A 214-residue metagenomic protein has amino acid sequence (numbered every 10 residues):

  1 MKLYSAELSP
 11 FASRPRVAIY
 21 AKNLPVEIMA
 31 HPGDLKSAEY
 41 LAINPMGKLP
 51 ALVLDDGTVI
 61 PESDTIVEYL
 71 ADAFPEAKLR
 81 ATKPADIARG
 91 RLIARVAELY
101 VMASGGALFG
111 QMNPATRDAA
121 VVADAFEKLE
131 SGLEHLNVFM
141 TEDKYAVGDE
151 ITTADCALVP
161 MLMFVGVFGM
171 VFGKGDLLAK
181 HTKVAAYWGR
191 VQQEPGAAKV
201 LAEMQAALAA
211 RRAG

Functional and structural regions predicted by a protein language model:
M1-D124, E130, N137, D143-A146: GST-like domain detector, emphasizing the conserved glutathione-binding G-site in the N-terminal thioredoxin-like
I28, D149, V200-L201: A generic structural-conservation signal
D55, V159, E203: Conserved residues at the C-terminal ends of beta-strands
A71, M161-L162, L201: Active-site-flanking alpha-helical
A97-Q193: GST-like fold's C-terminal all-alpha helical module
E194-P195, K199: A late-sequence structural motif
M204-G214: Acidic/histidine-enriched, glycine/proline-rich intrinsically disordered or flexible terminal extensions
